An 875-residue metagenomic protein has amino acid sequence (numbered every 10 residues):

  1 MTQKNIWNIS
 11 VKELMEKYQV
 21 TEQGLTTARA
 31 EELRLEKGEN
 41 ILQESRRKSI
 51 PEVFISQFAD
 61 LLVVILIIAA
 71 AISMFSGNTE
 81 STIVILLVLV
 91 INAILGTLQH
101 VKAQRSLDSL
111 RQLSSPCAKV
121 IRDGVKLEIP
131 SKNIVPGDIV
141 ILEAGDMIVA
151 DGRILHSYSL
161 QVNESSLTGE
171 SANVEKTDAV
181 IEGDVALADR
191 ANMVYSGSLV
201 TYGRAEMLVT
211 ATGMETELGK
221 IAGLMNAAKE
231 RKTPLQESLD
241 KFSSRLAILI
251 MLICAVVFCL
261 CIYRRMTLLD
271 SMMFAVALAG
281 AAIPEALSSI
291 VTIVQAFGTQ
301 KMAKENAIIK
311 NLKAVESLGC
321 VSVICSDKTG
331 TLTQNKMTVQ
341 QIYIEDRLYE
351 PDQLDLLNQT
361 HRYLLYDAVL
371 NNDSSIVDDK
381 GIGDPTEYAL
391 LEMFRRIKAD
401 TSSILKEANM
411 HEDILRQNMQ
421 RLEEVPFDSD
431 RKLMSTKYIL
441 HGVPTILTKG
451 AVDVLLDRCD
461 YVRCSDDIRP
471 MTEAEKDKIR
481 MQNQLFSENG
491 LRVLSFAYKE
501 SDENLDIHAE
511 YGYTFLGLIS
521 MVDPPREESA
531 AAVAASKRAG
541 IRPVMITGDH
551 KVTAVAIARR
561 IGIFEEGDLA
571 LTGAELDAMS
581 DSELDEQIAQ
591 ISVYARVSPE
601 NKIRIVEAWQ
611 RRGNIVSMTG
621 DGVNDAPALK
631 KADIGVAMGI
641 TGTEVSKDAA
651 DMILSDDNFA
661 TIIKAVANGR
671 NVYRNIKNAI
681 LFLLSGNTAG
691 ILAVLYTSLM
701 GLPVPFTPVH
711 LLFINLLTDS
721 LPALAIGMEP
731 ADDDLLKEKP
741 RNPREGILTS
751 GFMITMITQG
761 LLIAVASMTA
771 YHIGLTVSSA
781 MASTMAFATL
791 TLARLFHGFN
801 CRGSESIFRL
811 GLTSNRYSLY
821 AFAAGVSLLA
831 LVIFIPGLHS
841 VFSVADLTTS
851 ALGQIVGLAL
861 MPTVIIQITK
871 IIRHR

Functional and structural regions predicted by a protein language model:
M1-K737, I747-L748, L761, H772 (+2 more regions): Conserved cytosolic headpiece of P-type ATPases
T718, I763, T784-G798: Generic alpha-helical transmembrane segments
R741-G760, A780-M781: Membrane-water interface at loop-to-transmembrane-helix junctions
A766: C-terminal catalytic subdomain
